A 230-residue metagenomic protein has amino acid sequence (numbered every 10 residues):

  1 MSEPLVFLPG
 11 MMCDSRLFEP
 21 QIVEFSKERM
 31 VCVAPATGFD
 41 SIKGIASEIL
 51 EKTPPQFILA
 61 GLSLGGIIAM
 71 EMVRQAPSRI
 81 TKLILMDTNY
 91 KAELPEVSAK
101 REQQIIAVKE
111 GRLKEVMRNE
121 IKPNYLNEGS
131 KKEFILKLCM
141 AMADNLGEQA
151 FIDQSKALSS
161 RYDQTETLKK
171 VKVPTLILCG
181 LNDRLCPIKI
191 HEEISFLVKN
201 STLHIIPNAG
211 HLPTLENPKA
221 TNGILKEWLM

Functional and structural regions predicted by a protein language model:
M1-K43, L62: Conserved HGGG/HGGXW glycine-rich cap/lid loop of the alpha/beta-hydrolase fold
I42, R74-Q75, R79-N119: Flexible "cap/lid" loop of the alpha/beta hydrolase fold
G61-G65, A69: Gly/Ala-rich beta-loop-alpha elbow adjacent to hydrolase catalytic centers
E93-E96, L113-K169: Conserved alpha/beta-hydrolase catalytic His-Asp/Glu region
V171, I177-C179, D183: Short beta-strand/loop motif that positions the catalytic acidic residue of the alpha/beta-hydrolase fold
V173, P187-F196: Short alpha-helix in the alpha/beta-hydrolase fold that links the catalytic acid
E192-H211: Catalytic histidine neighborhood in serine/cysteine hydrolases with alpha/beta-hydrolase-type architecture
A209-P218, N222: Catalytic histidine-centered segment of alpha/beta-hydrolase-like enzymes
